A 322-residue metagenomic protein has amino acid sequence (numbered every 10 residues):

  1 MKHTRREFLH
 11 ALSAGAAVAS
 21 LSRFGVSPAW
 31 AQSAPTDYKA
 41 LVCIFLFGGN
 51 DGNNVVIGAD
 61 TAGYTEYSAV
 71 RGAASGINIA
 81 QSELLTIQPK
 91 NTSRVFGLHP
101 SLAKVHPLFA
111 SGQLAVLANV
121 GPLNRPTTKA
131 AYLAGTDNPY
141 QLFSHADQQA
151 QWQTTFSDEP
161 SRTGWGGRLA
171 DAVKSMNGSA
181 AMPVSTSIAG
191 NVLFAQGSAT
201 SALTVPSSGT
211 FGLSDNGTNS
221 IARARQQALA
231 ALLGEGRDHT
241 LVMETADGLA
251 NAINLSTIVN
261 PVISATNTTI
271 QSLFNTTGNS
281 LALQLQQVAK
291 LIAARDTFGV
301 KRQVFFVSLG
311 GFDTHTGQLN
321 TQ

Functional and structural regions predicted by a protein language model:
K2-Q322: Feature for exported/extracytoplasmic and membrane-associated proteins, marking the mature portion
